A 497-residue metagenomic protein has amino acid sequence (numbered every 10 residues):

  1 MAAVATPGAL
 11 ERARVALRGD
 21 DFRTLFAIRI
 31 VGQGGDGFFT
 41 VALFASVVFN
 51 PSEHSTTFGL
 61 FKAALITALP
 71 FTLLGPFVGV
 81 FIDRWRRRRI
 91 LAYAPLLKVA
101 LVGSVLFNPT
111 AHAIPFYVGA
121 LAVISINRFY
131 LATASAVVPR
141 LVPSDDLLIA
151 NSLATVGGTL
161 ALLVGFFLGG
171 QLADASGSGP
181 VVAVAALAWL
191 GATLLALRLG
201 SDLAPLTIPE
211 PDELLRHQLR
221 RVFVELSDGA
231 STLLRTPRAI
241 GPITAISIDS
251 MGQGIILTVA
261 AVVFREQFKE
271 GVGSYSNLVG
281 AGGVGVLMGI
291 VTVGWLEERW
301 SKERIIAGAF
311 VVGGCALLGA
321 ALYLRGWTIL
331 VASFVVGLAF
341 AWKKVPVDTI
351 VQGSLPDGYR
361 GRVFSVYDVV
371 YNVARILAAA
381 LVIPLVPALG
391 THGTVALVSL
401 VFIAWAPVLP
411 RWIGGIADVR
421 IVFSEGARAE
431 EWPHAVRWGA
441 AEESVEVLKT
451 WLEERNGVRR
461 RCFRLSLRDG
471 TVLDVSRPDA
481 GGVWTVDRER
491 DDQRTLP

Functional and structural regions predicted by a protein language model:
M1-G415: Alpha-helical transmembrane-bundle signature of multi-pass membrane transport and export proteins
I416-P497: Non-catalytic peripheral regions of nucleotide-handling enzymes
